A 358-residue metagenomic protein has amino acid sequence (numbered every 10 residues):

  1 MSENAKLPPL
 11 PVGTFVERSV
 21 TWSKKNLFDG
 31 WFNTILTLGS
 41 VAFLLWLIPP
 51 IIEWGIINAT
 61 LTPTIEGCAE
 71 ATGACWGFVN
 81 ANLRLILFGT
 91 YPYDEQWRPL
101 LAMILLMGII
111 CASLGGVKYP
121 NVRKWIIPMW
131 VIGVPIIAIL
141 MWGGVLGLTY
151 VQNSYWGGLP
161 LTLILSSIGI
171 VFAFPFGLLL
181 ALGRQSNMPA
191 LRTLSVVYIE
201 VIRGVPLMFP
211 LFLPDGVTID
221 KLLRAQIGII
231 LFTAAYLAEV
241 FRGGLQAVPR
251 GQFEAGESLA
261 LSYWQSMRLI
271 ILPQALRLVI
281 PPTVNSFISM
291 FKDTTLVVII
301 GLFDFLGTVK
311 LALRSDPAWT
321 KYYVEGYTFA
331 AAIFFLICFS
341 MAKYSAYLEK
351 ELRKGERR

Functional and structural regions predicted by a protein language model:
S2-R358: Transmembrane alpha-helices and adjacent helix-loop boundaries
